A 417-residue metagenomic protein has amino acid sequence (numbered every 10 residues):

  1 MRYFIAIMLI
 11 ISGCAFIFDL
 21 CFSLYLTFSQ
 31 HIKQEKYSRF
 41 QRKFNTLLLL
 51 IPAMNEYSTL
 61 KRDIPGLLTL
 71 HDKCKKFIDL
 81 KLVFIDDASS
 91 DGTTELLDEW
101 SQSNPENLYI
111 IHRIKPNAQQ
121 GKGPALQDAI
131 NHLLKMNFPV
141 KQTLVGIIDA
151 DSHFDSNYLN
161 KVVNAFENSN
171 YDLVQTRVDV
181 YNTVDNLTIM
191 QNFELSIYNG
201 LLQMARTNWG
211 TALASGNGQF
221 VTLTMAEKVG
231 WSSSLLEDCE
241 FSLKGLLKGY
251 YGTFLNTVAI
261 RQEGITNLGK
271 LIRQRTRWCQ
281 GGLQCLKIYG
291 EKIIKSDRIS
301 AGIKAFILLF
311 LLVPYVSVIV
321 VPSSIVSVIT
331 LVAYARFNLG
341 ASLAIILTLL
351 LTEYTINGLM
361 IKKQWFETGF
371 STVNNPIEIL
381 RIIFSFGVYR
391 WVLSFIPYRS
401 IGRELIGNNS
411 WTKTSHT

Functional and structural regions predicted by a protein language model:
M1-K43, Y354-Q364, L393-E404, N409: N-terminal membrane-anchoring/stem segments of glycan-assembly enzymes
R39-Q41, L309-I406: Membrane-embedded multi-pass helical conduit in multi-pass membrane proteins, especially envelope-biosynthetic
N45-L48, K81, E240: Cell-envelope/extracellular polymer assembly enzymes that use nucleotide-activated donors
P65-D79: Short, acidic, metal-binding catalytic loop of nucleotide-sugar glycosyltransferases
D86-E95, K115-A118, H153: A conserved acidic beta->alpha catalytic loop
G92, I148-A165: Acidic donor-binding/catalytic loop of UDP-sugar-dependent glycosyltransferases, especially processive GT2
Y109-K115, Q119-K135, Q142, N157-L235 (+1 more regions): Long helical/loop segments within the catalytic core of UDP-sugar-dependent glycosyltransferases, especially the large
D149-H153, S232, D238, G245: The conserved acidic donor/metal-binding loop of glycosyltransferases
